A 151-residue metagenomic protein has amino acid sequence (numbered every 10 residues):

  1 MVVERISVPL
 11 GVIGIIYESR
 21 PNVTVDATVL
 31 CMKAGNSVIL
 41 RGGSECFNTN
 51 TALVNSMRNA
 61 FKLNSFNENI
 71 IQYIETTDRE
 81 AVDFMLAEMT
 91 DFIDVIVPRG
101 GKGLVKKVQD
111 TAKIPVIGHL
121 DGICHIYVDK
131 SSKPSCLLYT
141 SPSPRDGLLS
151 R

Functional and structural regions predicted by a protein language model:
M1-S135: Rossmann-like NAD(P) dinucleotide-binding subdomain of oxidoreductase/dehydrogenase enzymes
Y139-S150: Single conserved hydrophobic/aromatic residue that forms the stacking wall/gate of nucleotide- or nucleobase-binding
